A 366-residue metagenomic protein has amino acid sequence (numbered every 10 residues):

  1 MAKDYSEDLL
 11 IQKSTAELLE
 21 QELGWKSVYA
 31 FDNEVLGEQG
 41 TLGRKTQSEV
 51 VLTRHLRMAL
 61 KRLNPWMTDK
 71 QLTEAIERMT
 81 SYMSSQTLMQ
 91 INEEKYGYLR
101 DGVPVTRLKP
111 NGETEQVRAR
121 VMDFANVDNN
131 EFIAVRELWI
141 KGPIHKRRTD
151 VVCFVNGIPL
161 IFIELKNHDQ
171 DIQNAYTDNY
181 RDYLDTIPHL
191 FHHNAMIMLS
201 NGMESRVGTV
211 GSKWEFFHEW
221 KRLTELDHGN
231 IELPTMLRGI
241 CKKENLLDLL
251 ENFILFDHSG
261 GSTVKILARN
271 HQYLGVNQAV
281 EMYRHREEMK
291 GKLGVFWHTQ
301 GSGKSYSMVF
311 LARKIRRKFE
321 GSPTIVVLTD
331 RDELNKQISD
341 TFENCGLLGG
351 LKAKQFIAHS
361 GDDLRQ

Functional and structural regions predicted by a protein language model:
A2-T324, E333-G349: ATP-dependent helicase/translocase motor core
D330: Conserved H-loop
E343-Q366: Inter-Walker segment of RecA-like/P-loop motor cores
